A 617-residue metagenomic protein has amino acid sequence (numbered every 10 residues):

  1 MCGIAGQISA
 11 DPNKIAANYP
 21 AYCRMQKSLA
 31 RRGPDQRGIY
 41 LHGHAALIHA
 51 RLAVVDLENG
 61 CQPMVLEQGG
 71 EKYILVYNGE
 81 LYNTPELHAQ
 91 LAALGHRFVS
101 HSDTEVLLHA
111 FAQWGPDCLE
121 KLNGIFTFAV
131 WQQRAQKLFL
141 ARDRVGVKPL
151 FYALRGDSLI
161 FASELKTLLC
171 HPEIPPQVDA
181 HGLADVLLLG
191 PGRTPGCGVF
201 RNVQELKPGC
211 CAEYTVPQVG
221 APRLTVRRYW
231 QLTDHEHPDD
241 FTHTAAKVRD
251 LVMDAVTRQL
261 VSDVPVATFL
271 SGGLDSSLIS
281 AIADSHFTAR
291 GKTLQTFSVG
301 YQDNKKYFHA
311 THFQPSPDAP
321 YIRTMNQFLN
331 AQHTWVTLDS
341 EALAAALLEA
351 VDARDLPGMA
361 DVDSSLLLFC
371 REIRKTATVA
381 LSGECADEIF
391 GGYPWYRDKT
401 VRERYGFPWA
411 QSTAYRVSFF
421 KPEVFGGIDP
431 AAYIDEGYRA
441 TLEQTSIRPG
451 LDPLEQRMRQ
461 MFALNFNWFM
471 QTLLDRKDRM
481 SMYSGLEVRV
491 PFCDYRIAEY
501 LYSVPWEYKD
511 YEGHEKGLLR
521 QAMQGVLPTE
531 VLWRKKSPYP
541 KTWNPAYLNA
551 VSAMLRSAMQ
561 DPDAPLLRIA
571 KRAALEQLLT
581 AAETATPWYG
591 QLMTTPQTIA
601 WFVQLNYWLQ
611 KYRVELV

Functional and structural regions predicted by a protein language model:
M1-E349, A353, L366, G525 (+1 more regions): Cysteine-centered catalytic environments shared across enzyme families
M1-I4, C23-R24, K72, A93 (+7 more regions): Adenosyl-5′-phosphate
D103-T104, N123-I125, A180, S277 (+7 more regions): Conserved glycosyltransferase catalytic-site signature
A246-T268, E372-T376, A380, L473 (+2 more regions): Phosphate/ATP-binding catalytic cores across multiple sugar-kinase/actin-like superfamilies, primarily ASKHA
L348-D352, Y396-D398, A546-L548: Short low-complexity, flexible loop/linker segments enriched in glycine and/or proline with clustered acidic
A377-D387, G391-Y393: Short acidic/histidine-rich active-site segments
F390-A414: A mobile, often basic/glycine-rich helix-loop segment that functions as the active-site lid/recognition loop
